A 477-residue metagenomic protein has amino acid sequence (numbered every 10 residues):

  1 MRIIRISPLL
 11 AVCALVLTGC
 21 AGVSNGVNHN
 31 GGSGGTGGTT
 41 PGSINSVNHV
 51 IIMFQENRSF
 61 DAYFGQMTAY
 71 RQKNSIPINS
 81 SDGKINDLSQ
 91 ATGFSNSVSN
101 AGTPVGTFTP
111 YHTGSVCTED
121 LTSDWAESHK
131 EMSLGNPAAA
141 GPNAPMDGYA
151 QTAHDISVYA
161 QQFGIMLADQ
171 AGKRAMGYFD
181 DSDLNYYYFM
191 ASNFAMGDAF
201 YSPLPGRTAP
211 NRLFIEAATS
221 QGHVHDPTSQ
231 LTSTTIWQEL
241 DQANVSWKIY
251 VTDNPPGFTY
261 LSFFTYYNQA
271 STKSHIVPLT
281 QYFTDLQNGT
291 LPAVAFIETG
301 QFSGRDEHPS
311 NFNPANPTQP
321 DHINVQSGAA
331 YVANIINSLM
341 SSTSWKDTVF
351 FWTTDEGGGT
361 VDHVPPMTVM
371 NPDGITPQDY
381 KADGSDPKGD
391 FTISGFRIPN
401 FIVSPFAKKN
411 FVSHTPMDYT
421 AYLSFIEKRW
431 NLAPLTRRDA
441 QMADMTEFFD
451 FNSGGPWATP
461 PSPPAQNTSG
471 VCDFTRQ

Functional and structural regions predicted by a protein language model:
M1-L10: Bacterial N-terminal signal peptides that target proteins for export
V16-G19: C-terminal motif of bacterial Sec signal peptides marking the signal peptidase cleavage site
A21-Q477: N-terminal pro-sequences and low-complexity stem/linker regions of secreted or lumenal proteins
